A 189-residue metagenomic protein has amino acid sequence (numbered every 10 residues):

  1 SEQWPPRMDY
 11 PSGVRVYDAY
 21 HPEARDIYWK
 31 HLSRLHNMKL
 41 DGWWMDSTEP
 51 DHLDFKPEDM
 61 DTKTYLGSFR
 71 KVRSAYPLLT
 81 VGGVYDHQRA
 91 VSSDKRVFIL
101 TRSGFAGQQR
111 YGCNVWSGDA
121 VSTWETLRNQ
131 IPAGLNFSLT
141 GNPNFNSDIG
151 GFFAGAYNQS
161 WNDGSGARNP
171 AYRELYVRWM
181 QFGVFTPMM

Functional and structural regions predicted by a protein language model:
S1-M189: Catalytic-domain carbohydrate-binding cleft regions of carbohydrate-active enzymes
